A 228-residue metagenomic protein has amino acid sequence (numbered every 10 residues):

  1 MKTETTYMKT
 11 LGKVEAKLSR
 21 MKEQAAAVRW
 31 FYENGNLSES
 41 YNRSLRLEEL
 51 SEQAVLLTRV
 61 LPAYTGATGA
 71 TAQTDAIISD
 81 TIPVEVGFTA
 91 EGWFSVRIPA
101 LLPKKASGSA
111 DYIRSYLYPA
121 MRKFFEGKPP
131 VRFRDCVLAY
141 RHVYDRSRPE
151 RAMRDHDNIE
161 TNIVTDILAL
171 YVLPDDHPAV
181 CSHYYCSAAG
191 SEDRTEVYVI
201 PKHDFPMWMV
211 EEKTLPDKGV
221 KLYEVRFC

Functional and structural regions predicted by a protein language model:
M1-D75, T81-P83, T89-W93: N-terminal targeting/trafficking signals and adjacent low-complexity tails
V60-A63, G127, I167-Y171: Amphipathic alpha-helical interaction surfaces
P83-L102, A139-Y144: Short amphipathic
V86-A90, P129-R134, A189: Short glycine/proline-enriched loop/turn "hinge" motifs that connect secondary-structure elements and lie
S107-Y112, E211-K213: Extended Gly/Ser/Thr-rich low-complexity repeat segments, especially those forming or decorating extracellular
A110-A139, R146-R148: An N-terminal amphipathic alpha-helical segment
D145-S187: Short, hydrophobic/π-rich interface segment
H177-V225: C-terminal edge-of-domain segments
